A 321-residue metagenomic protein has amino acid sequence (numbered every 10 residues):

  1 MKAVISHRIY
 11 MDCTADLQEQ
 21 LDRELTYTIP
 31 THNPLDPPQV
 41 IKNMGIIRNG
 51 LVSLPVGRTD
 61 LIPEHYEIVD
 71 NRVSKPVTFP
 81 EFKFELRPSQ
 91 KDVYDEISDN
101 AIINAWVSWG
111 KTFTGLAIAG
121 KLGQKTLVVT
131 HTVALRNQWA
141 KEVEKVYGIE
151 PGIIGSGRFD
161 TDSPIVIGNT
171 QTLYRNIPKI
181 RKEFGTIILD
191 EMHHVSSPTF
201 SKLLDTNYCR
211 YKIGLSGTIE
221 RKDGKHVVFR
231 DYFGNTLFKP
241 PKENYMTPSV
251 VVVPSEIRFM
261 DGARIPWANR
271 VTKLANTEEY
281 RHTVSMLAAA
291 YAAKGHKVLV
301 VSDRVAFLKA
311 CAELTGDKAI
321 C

Functional and structural regions predicted by a protein language model:
M1-H32: Short Lys/Arg-enriched alpha/beta "domain-start" segment
D22-R72: Interdomain "pre-motor" coupling segment immediately N-terminal to P-loop NTPase/helicase cores
T28, V133-R158, L314-K318: Conserved helix-turn-beta segment of the N-terminal RecA-like "Helicase ATP-binding" lobe in SF1/SF2 helicases
I68-N104: Conserved pre-motif I regulatory segment
D99-L122, L127: Walker A/P-loop
I118-A119, G262-L314: Conserved interdomain hinge at the start of the Helicase C-terminal
S156-T186, S197-K202: Conserved helix/coil segment N-terminal to the catalytic DExD/H
G185-T186, H193-V251: Post-DEXD/H (motif II) to motif III coupling segment of the RecA-like Helicase ATP-binding lobe
